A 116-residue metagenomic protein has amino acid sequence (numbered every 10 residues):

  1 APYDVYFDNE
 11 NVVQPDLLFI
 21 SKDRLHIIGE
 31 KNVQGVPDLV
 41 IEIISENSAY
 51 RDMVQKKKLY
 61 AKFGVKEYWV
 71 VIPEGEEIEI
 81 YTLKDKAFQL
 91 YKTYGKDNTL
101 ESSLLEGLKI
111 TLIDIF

Functional and structural regions predicted by a protein language model:
P2-F63, V70-F116: C-terminal interaction segment
